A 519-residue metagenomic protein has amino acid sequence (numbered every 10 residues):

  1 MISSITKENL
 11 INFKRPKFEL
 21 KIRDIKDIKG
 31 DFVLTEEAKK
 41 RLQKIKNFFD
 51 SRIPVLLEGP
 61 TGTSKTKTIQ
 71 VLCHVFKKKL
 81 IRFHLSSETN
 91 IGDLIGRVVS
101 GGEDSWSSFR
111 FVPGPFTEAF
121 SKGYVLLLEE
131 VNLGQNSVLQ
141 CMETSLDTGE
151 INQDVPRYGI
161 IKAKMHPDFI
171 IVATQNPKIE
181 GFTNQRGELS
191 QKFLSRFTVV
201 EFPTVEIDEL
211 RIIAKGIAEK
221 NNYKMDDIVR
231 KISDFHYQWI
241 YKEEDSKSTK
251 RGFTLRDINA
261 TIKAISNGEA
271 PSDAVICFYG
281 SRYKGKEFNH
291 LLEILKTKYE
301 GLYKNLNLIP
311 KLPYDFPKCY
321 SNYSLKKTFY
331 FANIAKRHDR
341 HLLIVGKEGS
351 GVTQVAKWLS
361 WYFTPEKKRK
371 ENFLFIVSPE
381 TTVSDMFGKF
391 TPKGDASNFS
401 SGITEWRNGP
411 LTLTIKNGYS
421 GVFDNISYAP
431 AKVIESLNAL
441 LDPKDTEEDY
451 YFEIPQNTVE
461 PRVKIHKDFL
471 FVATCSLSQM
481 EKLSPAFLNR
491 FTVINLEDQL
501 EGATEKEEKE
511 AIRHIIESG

Functional and structural regions predicted by a protein language model:
M1-K247, G252, A264, E269 (+2 more regions): AAA+ P-loop NTPase catalytic core and its hallmark functional loops
T254-L255, E269-K286: Conserved C-terminal helix/linker of AAA+ ATPases
L255, N259-K263: N-terminal accessory nucleic-acid engagement/regulatory domains that precede and modulate ATP-driven motor cores
K286-K298: Interdomain linker/hinge connecting the two RecA-like lobes of the SF2 helicase core
